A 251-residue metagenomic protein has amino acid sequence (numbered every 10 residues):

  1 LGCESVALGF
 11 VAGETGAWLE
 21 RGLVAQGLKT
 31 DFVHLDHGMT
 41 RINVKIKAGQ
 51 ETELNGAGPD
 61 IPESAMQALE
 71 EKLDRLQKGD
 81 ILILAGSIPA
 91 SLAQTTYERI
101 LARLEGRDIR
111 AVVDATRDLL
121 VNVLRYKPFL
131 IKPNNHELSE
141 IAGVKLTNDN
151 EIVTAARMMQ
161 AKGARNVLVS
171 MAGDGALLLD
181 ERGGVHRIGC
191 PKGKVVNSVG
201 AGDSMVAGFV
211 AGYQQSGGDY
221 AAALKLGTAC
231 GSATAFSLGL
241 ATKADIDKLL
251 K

Functional and structural regions predicted by a protein language model:
L1-M39: Substrate-binding N-lobe of the ribokinase-like
S5-A7, G27-V33, F129-S139, H186-G189: Short hydrophobic/aromatic-enriched beta-strand-loop microsegments
L35, K45-K78: Conserved phosphate-binding/catalytic loop of the ribokinase/pfkB sugar-kinase fold
E53-N55, G79-S87, D114, K132-E137 (+1 more regions): Short beta-strands and strand-loop turn motifs
E53-S64, L84-S91, R107-R110, A142-V144: Flexible, glycine/proline-enriched loop segments at strand-loop-helix junctions that form or flank small-ligand binding
Q94-R182: Conserved phosphate/ATP/ADP-binding segment of small-molecule kinases
V121-N122, D149-K251: Conserved phosphate-binding/catalytic region of the ribokinase-like
